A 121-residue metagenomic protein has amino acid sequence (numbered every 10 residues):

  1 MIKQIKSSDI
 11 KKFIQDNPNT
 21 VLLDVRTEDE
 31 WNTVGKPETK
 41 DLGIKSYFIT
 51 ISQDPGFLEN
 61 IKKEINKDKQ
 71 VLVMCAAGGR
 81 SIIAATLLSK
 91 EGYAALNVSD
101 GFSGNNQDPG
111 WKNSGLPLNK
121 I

Functional and structural regions predicted by a protein language model:
M1-T20, E28-Q70, S81-I121: Rhodanese-like catalytic fold shared by cysteine-dependent sulfurtransferases and DSP/PTP-type phosphatases
D24: Conserved active-site aspartate in kinases
V73-M74: Short, surface-exposed ligand- or partner-binding patches at beta-edge/loop junctions that are enriched in aromatics
